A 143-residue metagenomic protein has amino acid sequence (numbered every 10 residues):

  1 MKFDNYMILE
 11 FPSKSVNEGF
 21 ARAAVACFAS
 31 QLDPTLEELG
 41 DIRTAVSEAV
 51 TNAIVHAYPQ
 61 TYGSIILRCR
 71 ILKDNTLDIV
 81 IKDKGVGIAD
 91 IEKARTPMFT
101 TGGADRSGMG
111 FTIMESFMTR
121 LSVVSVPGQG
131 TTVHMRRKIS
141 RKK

Functional and structural regions predicted by a protein language model:
M1-I8, A53-K143: Conserved beta-strand-loop-beta-strand hairpin that lines the nucleotide-binding pocket of ATP/GTP-utilizing enzymes
I8-G19: STAS-typified acidic loop motif
A23-S47, R106: Conserved short strand/loop->alpha-helix "switch" segment adjacent to the catalytic nucleotide/phosphoryl-transfer site
E48-N52: Conserved polar catalytic motif of the HATPase_c/GHKL fold
